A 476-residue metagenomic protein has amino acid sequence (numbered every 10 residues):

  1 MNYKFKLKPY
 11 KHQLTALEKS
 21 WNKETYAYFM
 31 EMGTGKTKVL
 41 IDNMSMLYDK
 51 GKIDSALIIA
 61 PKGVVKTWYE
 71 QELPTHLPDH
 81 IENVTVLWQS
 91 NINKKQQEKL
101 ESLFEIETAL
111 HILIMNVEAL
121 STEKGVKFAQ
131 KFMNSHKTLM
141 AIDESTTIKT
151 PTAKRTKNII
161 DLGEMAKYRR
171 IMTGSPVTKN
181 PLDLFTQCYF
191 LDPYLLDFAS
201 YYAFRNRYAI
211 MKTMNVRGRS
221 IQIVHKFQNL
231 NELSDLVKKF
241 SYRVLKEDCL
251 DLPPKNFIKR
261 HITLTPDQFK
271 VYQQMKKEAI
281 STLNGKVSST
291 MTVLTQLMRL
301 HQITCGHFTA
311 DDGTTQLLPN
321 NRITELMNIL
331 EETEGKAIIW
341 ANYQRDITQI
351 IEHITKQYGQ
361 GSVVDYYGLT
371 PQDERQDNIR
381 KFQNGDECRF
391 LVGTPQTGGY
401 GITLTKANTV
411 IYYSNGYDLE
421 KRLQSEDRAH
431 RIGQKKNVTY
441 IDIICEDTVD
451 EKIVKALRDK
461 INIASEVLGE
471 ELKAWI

Functional and structural regions predicted by a protein language model:
M1, W21-N22, T34-G35, V39-K52 (+5 more regions): Conserved Helicase C-terminal RecA-like lobe
M1-F29: Conserved pre-motif I regulatory segment
I53-S55, E70, P74-V86, A109 (+3 more regions): Conserved P-loop NTPase motor "coupling/switch" region that bridges the ATPase
N93-I112, V117-H136: Conserved helix/coil segment N-terminal to the catalytic DExD/H
S121-K124, K179-P181, I347-I351, R375-I379 (+2 more regions): SF2 helicase motor core recognition
K127-F132, T147-L162, L419-E420: Substrate-gripping "pore-loop 1 plus following alpha2 helix"
D143-E144: Walker B catalytic acidic pair
Y417-I476: A conserved SF2-helicase RecA2
